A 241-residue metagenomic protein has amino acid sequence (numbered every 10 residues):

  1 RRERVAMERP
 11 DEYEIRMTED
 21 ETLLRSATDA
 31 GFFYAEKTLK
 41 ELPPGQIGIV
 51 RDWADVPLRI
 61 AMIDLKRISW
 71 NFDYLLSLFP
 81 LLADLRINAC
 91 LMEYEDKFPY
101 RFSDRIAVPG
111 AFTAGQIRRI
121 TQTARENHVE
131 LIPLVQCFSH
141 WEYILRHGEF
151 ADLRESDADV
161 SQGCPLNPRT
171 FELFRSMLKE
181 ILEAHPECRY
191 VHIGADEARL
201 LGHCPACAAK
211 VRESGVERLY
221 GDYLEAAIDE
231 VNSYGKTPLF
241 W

Functional and structural regions predicted by a protein language model:
R1-V56: Contiguous, structured surface segment used for ligand recognition
V56-F240: Substrate-binding cleft of carbohydrate-active enzyme catalytic domains
